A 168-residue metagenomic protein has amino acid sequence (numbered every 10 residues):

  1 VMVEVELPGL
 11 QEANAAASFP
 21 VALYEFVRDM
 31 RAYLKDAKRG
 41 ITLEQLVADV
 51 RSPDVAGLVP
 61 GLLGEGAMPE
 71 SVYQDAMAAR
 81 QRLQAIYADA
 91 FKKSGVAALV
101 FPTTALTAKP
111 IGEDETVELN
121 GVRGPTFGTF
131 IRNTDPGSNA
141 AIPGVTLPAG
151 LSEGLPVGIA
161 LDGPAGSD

Functional and structural regions predicted by a protein language model:
V1, E12-A16, P53-G57, L99-T104 (+1 more regions): Short, functional N-terminal and low-complexity linear motifs
V1-R39: Gly/Ser-rich, acidic/histidine-flanked active-site/gating loops
M2-E6, G40-E44, A98, V145: Acidic/polar loop patches that form or flank catalytic/metal-binding clefts of enzymes that bind anionic ligands
F19-V21, V27, D54-L62, G112-T116 (+2 more regions): Short alpha-helical interface elements
Y24-A85, L106, P148-P156: Short helix-loop capping/hinge segments that flank enzyme active sites or metal/cofactor-binding pockets
A67-D168: Glycine-rich, small-residue loops and helix-cap segments that act as flexible hinges at active-site edges
